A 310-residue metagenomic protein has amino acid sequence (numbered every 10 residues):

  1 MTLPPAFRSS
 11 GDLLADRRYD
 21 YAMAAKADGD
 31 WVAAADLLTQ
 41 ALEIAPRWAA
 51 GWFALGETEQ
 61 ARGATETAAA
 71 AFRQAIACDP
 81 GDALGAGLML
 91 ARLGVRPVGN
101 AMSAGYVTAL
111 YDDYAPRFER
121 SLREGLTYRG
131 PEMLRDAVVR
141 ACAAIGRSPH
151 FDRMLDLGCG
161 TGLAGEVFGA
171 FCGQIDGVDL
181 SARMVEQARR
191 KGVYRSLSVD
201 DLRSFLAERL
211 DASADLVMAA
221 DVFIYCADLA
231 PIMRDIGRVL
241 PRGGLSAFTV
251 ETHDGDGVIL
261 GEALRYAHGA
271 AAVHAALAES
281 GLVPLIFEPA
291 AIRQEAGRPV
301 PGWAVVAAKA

Functional and structural regions predicted by a protein language model:
D12, P46, P80-G81: Short coil turns that delineate tetratricopeptide repeat
A15, A49-A50, A83-L84, R183: Helix-start (N-cap) detector for alpha-helical repeat units in TPR-like alpha-solenoids, especially tetratricopeptide
R153-L155, T161-L206: Class I SAM-dependent methyltransferase SAM/SAH-binding core
A207-V217: A short acidic, Gly/Pro-enriched loop at the edge of an enzyme's catalytic core that lines a small-molecule cofactor
A230-R242: A short glycine-rich, Lys/Arg-flanked "PGG" loop and its adjoining helix->strand segment in the class I
G243-E251: Conserved beta-strand signature within the Rossmann-like core of class I S-adenosyl-L-methionine
